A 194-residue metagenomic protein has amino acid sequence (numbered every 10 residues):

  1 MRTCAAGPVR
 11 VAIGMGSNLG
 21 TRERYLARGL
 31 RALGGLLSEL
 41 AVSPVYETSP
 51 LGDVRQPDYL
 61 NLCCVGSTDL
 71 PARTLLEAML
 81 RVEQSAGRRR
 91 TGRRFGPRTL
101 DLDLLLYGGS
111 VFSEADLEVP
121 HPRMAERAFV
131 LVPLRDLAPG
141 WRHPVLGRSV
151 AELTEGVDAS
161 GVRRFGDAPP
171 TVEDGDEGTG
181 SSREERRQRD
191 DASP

Functional and structural regions predicted by a protein language model:
R2-L36, S43-S49: N-terminal beta1-alpha1 ligand-phosphate binding loop
T3-G7, S38, R55-Q56, E126-A128: Short amphipathic alpha-helical segments, especially helix-boundary/capping motifs
A12, G16, V65, R127: Short, flexible active-site loop motifs that bind/organize anionic cofactors or intermediates
S17, C64-T68, L106-G108: Short beta-strand-to-loop capping motifs
R28-A72: Short, surface-exposed acidic-centric catalytic microdomains
S43, L51-Y59, L70, L76 (+2 more regions): Flexible, gly/pro- and Lys/Arg-enriched active-site loops
